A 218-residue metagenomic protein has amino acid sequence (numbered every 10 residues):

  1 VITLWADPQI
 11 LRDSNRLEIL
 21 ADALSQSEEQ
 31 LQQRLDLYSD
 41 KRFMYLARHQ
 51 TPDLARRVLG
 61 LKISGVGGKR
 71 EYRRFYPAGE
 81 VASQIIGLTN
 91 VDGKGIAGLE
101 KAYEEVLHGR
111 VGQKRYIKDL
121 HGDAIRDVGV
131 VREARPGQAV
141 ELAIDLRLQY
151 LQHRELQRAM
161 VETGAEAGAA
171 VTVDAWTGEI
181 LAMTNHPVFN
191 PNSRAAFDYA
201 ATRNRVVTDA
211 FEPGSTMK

Functional and structural regions predicted by a protein language model:
I2-Q9, P77, D127-E133, T172: Non-catalytic, structured segments within soluble enzyme domains
T3-E18, V188-N204: A short, polar/charged loop-to-alpha-helix boundary motif
D7-N15, M44-P52, G93-A97, A134 (+3 more regions): Soluble non-cytosolic domains of exported or imported proteins
N15-L24, Q33-G137: Small/polar-residue-rich segments within soluble enzyme cores
S25-S27, G109, K118-A124, D174-N192: Glycine-rich, acidic and aromatic/proline-enriched surface loops and short helix-turn segments that act as binding
E28-D36, G67-Y72, V161-V173: Surface-exposed patches in mature extracellular/periplasmic domains of secreted proteins
V58, I85, Q152, G178 (+1 more regions): Terminal peptide-recognition signature
E133-W176, P191-M217: Active-site loop and adjoining helix of the penicillin-binding protein/serine DD-peptidase-beta-lactamase fold
